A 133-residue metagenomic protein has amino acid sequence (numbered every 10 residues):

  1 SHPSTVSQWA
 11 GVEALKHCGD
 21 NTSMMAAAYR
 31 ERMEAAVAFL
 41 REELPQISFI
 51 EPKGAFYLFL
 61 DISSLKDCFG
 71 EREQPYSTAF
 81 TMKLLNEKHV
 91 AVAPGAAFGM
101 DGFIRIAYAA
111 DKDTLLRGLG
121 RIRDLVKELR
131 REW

Functional and structural regions predicted by a protein language model:
S1-W133: PLP-dependent class I/II
